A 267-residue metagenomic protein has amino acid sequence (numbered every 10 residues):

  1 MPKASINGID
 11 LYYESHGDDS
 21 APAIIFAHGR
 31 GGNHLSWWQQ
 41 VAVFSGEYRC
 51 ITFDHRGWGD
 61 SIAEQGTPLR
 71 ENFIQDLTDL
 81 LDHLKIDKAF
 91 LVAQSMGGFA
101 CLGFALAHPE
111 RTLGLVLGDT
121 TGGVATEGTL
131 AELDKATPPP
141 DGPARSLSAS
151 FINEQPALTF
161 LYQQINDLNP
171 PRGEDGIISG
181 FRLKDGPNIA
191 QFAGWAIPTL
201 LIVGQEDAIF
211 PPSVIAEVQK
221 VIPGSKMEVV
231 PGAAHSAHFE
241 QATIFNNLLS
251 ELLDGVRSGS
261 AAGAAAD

Functional and structural regions predicted by a protein language model:
N7-G66: Conserved HGGG/HGGXW glycine-rich cap/lid loop of the alpha/beta-hydrolase fold
H28-R30, A89, A93-S95: Conserved alpha/beta-hydrolase "nucleophile elbow" surrounding the catalytic nucleophile
N72-A89: Conserved acidic catalytic loop of the alpha/beta-hydrolase fold
F99-A107, T112-G142: Flexible "cap/lid" loop of the alpha/beta hydrolase fold
P140-G194: Conserved alpha/beta-hydrolase catalytic His-Asp/Glu region
W195, L201-V203: Short beta-strand/loop motif that positions the catalytic acidic residue of the alpha/beta-hydrolase fold
E206-F210: Acidic catalytic loop of the alpha/beta-hydrolase fold
A233-N246: Catalytic histidine-centered segment of alpha/beta-hydrolase-like enzymes
